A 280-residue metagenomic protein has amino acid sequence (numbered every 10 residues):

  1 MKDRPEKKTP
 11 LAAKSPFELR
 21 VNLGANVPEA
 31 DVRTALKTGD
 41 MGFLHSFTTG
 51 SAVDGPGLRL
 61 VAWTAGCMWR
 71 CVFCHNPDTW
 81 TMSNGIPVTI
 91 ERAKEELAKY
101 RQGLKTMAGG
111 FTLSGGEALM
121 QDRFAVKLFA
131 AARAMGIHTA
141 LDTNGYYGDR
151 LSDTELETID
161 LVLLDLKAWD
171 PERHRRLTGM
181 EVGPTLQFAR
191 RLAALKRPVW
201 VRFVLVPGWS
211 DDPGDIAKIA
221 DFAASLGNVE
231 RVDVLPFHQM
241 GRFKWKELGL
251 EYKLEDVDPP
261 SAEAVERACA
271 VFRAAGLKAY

Functional and structural regions predicted by a protein language model:
M1-S51, P207-Y280: Auxiliary Fe-S-binding modules of radical SAM enzymes
V21-N26, L44, A65-M68, T79-T81 (+2 more regions): N-terminal/domain-start segments enriched in small and hydrophobic, helix-friendly residues, covering either
T34-D40, W80-A98: Non-heme iron-sulfur electron-transfer modules
L36-K37, V53-G55, K105, E155-L156: Solvent-exposed alpha-helices and their adjacent loops that cap or buttress functional pockets in soluble metabolic
S46-T48, A52-V88: Canonical Radical SAM [4Fe-4S] cluster-binding loop centered on the CxxxCxxC motif and its immediate flanking residues
D78-M82, R175-E181, G249-V257: Short glycine-enriched, charge-decorated loop/helix-capping segments at active-site entrances that position
P87, G179-V182, P259-A262: Short, conserved loop/turn and helix-capping segments at secondary-structure boundaries that abut family-defining
K94, A98-G110, G115, L119-E247: Conserved AdoMet/S-adenosylmethionine-binding subsite of the radical SAM
